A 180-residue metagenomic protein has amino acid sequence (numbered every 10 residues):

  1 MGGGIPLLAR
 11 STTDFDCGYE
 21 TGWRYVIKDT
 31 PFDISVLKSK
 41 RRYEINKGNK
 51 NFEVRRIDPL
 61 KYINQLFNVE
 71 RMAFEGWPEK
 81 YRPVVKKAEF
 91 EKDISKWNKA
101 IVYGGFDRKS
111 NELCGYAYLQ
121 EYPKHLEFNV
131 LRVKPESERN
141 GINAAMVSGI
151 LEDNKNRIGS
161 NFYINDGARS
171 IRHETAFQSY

Functional and structural regions predicted by a protein language model:
G4-S11, N154-R169: Conserved GNAT acetyl-CoA-binding A-motif
A9-G18, I27-I45, N49-E138, S148 (+1 more regions): A conserved beta-strand-loop-helix scaffold within acyl/acetyltransferase catalytic domains
C17-T21, S170-Y180: Conserved active-site alpha-helix within GNAT-family acetyltransferase domains
R132, R169-S170: Catalytic metal-binding/acid-base residues of hydrolase active sites
